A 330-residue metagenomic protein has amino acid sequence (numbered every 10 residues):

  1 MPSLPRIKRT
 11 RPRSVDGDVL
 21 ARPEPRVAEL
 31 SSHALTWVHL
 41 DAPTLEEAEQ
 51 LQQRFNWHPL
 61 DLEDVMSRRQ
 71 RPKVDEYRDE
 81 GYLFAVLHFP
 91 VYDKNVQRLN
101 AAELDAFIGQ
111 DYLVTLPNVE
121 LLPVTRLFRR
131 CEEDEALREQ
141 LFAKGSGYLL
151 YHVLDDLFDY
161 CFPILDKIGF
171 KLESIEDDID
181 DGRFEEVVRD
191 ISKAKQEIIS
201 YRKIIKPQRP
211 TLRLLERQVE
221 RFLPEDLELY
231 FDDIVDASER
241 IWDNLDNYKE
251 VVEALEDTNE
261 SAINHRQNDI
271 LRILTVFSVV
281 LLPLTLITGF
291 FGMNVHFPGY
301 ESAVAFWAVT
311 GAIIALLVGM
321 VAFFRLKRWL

Functional and structural regions predicted by a protein language model:
M1-R217, F222-D233, A237-N247, G299 (+1 more regions): Peripheral, non-transmembrane regulatory/ligand-interaction domains of membrane transport proteins
D236-L330: Hydrophobic alpha-helical transmembrane segments and their immediately adjacent juxtamembrane loops
